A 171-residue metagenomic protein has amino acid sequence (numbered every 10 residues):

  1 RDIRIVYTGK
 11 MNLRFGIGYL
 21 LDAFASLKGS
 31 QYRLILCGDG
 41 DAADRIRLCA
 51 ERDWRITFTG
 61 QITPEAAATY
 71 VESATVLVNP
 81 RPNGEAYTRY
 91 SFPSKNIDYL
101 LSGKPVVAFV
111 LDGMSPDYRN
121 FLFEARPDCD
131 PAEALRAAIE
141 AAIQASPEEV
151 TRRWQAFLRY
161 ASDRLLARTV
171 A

Functional and structural regions predicted by a protein language model:
R1-F15, L21-F24, I35, N120: Conserved donor-binding/catalytic core segment of Leloir-type glycosyltransferases
D2, D44-T69, V76: Nucleotide-activated donor-binding/catalytic signature segment of Leloir-type glycosyltransferases, i.e., the conserved
Y7-G9, C37-G38, T59, Y87: Short hydrophobic "strand-cap" motifs at the C-terminus of beta-strands
T8, R33-I46: Glycosyltransferase donor-sugar binding loop
A68, Y90-S102, D112-S115: Short alpha-helical segment that forms part of, or immediately flanks, the ligand-binding pocket in carbohydrate-active
V71-R89, K104: Acidic donor-binding loop of glycosyltransferase active sites
L101, S115-A138: Change "using UDP/GDP/dTDP sugars" to "using nucleotide sugars
D128-L135, I143-A171: A charged, aromatic-enriched C-terminal amphipathic alpha-helix characteristic of glycosyltransferases across folds
